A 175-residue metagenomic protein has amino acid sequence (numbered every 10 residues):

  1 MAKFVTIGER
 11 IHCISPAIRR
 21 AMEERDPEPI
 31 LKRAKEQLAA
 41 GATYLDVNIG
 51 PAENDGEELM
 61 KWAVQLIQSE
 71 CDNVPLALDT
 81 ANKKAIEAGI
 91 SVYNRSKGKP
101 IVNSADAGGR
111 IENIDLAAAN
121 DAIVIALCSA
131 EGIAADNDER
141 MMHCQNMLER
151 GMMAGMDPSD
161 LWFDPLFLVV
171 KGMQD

Functional and structural regions predicted by a protein language model:
M1-A2, E9, N54-K97, E149: Alpha-helix-loop-beta-strand connector modules within alpha/beta enzyme cores
F4-K32, G56, I101-D106, E131-E139: Active-site mouth loops of central-metabolism enzymes
R25-L38, R110-N113, N146: Short, acidic/polar
L38-A39, I90-K97, I111-A122, M153-D157: Acidic (Asp/Glu)-rich catalytic clusters
L38-V74, F167-Q174: Glycine-rich, proline-tolerant flexible connector loops at the mouths of alpha/beta enzymes
D46-E53, V74-N82, K99-G109, C128 (+2 more regions): Catalytic beta/alpha-barrel core
E53-V64, T80-A88, D106-A118, A134-H143 (+1 more regions): Active-site-adjacent beta->alpha loops and helix N-cap segments on the catalytic face of soluble alpha/beta enzymes
E112, N120-D175: Catalytic alpha/beta core domains of metabolic enzymes, predominantly
